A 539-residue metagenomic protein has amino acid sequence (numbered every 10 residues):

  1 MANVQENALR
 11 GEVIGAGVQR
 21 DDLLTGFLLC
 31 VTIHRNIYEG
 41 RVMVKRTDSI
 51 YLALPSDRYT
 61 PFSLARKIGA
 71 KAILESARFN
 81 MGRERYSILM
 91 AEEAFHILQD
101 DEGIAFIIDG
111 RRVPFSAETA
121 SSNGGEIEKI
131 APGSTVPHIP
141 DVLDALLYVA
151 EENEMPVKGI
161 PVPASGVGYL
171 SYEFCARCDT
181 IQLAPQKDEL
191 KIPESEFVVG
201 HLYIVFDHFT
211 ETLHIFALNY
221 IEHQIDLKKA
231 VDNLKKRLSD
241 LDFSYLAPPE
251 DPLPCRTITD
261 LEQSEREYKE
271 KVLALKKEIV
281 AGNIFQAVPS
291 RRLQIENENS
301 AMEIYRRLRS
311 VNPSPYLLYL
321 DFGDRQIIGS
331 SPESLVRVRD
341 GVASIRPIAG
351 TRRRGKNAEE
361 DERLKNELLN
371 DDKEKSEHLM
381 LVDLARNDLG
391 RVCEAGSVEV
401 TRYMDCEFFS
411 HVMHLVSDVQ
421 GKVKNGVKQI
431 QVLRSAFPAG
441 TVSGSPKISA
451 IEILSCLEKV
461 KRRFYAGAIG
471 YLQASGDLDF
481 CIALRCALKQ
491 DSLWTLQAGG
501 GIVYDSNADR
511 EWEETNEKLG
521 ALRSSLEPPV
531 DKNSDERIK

Functional and structural regions predicted by a protein language model:
M1-V4, R41-M43: Accessible peptide chain termini
N3-Q5, G17-R20: Intrinsic low-complexity, disordered N-terminal segments enriched in polar/charged/small residues
Q5-E6, E12: Charged/polar low-complexity intrinsically disordered segments
V31-T32, Y38-E39: Short, positively charged and aromatic/hydrophobic N-terminal segments
E39-K539: Extended alpha-helical targeting/anchoring segments, especially N-terminal organellar/secretory targeting helices
